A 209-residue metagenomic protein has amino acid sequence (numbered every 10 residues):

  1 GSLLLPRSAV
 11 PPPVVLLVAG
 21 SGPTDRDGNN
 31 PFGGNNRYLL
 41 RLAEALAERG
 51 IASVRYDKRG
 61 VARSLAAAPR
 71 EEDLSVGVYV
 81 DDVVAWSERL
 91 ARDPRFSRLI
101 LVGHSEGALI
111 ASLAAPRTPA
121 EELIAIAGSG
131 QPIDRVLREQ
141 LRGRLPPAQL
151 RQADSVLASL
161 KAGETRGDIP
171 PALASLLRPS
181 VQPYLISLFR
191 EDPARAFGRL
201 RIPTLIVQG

Functional and structural regions predicted by a protein language model:
G1-L5: A short loop-to-beta-strand scaffold at the N-terminal edge of the catalytic core in hydrolase folds
S8-L46: Short, surface-exposed "cap/lid" segments of acyl-processing enzymes
V18, Y56-K58, I126: Alpha/beta-hydrolase
Y38, E71-R92: Alpha/beta-hydrolase active-site loop
Y38-L65: Conserved alpha/beta-hydrolase
E88-L145: Primarily recognizes the serine-hydrolase "nucleophile elbow" in alpha/beta-hydrolase and SGNH/GDSL folds
I124-R199: Accessory cap/linker subdomain of secreted extracellular hydrolases
L200, I206-Q208: Short beta-strand/loop motif that positions the catalytic acidic residue of the alpha/beta-hydrolase fold
